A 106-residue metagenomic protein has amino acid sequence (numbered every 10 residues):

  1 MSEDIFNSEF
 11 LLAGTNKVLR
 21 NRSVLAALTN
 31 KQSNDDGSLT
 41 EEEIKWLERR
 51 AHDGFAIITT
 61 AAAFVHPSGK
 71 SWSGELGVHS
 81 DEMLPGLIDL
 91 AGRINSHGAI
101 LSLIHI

Functional and structural regions predicted by a protein language model:
S2-V24: N-terminal amphipathic alpha-helix/helix-capping segment at the start of soluble metabolic enzymes
R20-S23, F55-A56, G92-L101: Short, well-ordered coil/turn segments that N-cap beta-strands
N30-E41, E75-V78: Active-site mouth loops of central-metabolism enzymes
E41-I44, E48, H52, P85-I88 (+1 more regions): Amphipathic, non-transmembrane alpha-helical secondary structure
K45-V65: Catalytic domains of carbohydrate-active enzymes, especially glycoside hydrolases
T59-M83: Glycine-rich, proline-tolerant flexible connector loops at the mouths of alpha/beta enzymes
L76-A99: Alpha-helix-loop-beta-strand connector modules within alpha/beta enzyme cores
I104-I106: Conserved small/polar residues in nucleotide/adenosyl-binding loops
